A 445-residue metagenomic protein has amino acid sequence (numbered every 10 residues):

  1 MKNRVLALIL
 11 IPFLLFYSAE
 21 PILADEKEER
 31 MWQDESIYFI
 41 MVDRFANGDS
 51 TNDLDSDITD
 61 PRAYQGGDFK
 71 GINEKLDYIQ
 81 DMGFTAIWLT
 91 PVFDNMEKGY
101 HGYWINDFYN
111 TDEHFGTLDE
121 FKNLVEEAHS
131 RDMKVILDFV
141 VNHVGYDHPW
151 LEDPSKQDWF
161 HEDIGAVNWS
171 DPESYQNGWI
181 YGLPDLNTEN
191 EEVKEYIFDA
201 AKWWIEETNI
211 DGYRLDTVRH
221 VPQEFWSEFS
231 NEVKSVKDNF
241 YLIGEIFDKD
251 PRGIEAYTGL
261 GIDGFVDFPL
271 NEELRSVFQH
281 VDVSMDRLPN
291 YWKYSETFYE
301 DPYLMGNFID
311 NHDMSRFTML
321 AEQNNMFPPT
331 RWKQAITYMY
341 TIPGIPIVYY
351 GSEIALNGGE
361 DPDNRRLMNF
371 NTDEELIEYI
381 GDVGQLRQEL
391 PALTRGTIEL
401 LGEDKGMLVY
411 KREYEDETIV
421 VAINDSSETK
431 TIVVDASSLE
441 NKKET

Functional and structural regions predicted by a protein language model:
V5-A7, P12, F16-M41, D53-I58 (+7 more regions): Carbohydrate-interacting/catalytic domains
K27-S36, M41-T208, W226-V236, P251-G253: Substrate-binding/active-site clefts of carbohydrate-active enzymes
S36-Y38, I87-L89, V135-L137, Y213 (+4 more regions): Hydrophobic faces of well-ordered beta-strands that scaffold small-molecule active sites in alpha/beta enzyme cores
I40, I79, L89, F108 (+12 more regions): Conserved, mostly hydrophobic/aromatic
M41-R44, F93, D112, V141 (+5 more regions): Short, flexible loop/turn elements at secondary-structure junctions
H129, A200-K202, E206-D211, T217-D301 (+7 more regions): Active-site-proximal helices and loops of the catalytic beta/alpha 8
